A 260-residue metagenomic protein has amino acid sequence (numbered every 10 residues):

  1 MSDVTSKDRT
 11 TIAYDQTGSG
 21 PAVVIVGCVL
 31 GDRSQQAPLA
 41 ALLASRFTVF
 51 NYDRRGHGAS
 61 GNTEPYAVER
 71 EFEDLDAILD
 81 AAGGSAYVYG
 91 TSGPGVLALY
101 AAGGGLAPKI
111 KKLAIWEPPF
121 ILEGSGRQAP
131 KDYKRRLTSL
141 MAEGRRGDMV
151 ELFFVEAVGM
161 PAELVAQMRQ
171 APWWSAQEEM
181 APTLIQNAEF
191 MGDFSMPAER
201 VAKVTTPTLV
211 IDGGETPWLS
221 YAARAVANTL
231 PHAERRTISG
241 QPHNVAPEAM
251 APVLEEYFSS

Functional and structural regions predicted by a protein language model:
D3-G61: Conserved HGGG/HGGXW glycine-rich cap/lid loop of the alpha/beta-hydrolase fold
A41, F50-Y89, G93: Active-site loop/oxyanion-hole signature of alpha/beta-hydrolase fold enzymes
S85-S125: Conserved hydrolase catalytic core segment
P118, L122-P172, N187-A188: Helix-rich cap/lid subdomain of alpha/beta-hydrolase
P172-M196: Hydrophobic, aromatic-rich cap/lid helix
V204, V210-D212: Short beta-strand/loop motif that positions the catalytic acidic residue of the alpha/beta-hydrolase fold
P217-A222: Conserved alpha/beta-hydrolase "acid-adjacent" motif
P231-S260: Catalytic active-site module of serine/aspartate enzymes centered on a nucleophile-bearing elbow/loop
